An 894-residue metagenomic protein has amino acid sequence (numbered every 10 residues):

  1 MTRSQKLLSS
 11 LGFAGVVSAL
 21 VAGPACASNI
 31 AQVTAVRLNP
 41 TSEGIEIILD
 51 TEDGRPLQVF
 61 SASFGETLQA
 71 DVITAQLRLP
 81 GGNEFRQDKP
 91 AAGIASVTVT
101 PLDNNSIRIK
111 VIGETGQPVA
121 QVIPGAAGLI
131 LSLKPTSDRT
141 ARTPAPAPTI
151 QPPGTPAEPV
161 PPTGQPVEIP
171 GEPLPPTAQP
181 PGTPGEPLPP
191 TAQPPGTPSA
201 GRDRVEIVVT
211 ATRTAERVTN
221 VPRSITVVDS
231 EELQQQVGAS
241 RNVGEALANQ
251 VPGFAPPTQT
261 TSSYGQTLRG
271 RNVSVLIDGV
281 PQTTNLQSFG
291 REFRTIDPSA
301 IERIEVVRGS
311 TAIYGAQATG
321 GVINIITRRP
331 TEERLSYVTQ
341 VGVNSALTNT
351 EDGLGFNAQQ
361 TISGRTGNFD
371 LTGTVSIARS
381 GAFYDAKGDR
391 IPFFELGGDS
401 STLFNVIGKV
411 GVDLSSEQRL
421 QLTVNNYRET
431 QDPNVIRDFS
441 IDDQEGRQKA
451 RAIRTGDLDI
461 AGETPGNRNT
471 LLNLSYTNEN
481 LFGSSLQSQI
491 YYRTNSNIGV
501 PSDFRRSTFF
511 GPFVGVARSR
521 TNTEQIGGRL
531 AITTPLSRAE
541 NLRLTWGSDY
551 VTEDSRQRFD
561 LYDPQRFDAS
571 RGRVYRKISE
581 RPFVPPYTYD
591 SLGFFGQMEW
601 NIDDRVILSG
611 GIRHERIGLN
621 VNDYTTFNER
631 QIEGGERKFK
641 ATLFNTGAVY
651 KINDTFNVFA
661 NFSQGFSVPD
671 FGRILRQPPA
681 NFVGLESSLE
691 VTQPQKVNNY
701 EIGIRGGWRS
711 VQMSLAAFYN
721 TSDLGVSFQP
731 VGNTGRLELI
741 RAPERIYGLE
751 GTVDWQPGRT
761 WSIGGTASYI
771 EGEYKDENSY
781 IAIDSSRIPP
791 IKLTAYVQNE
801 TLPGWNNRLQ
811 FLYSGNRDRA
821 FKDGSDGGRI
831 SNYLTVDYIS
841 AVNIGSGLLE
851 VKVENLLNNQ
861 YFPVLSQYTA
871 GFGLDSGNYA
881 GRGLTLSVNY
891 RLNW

Functional and structural regions predicted by a protein language model:
P170, Q340, D603, A717-S722 (+2 more regions): Gram-negative outer-membrane beta-barrel transporters
T210, R241-T284, E302: Extracytoplasmic beta-strand/coil segments of soluble accessory domains associated with Gram-negative outer-membrane
E245, G265, V280-R308, A358-Q360: Short acidic/polar hinge/loop motifs at secondary-structure boundaries that mediate gating or recognition
I296-Q340: A beta-strand signature from Gram-negative outer-membrane beta-barrel systems, especially the internal plug domain
T350-V435, R468-L474, R538, Y550 (+2 more regions): Transmembrane beta-barrel wall of Gram-negative outer-membrane proteins
F383, F666, Y813-A820, A841-W894: C-terminal beta-signal and adjacent terminal beta-strands/loops of Gram-negative outer-membrane beta-barrel proteins
G397-D399, E417-L474, N497-P501, A517-T521: Flexible loop and strand-edge segments within Gram-negative outer membrane beta-barrel domains
S475, S485-D503, K651, N657-S663 (+4 more regions): Membrane-embedded beta-barrel scaffold of Gram-negative outer-membrane proteins
